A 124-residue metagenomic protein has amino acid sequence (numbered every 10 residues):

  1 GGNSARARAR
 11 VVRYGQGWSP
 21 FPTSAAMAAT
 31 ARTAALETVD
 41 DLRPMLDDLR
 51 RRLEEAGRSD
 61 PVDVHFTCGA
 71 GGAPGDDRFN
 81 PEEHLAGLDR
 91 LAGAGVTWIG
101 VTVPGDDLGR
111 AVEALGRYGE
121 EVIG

Functional and structural regions predicted by a protein language model:
G1-G124: Active-site-adjacent structural elements that line small-molecule/cofactor binding pockets in enzymes
